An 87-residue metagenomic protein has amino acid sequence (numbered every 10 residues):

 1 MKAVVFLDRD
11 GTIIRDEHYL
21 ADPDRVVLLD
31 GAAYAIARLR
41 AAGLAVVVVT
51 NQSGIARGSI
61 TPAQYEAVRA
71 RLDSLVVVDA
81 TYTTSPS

Functional and structural regions predicted by a protein language model:
M1-V47: Active-site neighborhood of HAD-like aspartate-dependent phosphohydrolases
D24-V26, E66-R69: Short, low-complexity, polar/charged sequence segments that are solvent-exposed and flexible
A32, I36-V68, V78-S87: Substrate-recognition element of Asp-dependent hydrolases with the DxDx(T/V) motif
L75: Catalytic core of nucleotide-sugar-dependent glycosyltransferases
